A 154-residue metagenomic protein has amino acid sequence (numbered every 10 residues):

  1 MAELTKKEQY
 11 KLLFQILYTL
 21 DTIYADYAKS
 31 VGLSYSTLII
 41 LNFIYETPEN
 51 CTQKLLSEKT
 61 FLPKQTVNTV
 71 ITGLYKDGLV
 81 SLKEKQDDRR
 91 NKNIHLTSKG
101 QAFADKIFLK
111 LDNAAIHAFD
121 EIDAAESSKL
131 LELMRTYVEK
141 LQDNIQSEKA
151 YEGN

Functional and structural regions predicted by a protein language model:
M1-A2, A124-N154: C-terminal regulatory/oligomerization modules of transcriptional regulators
M1-V31: N-terminal leader segment of winged-helix/HTH proteins
L12, I23, I39-F43, A102 (+1 more regions): Pre-recognition alpha-helix immediately N-terminal to the DNA-recognition helix within helix-turn-helix or winged-helix
L13-I16, L20-I23, T60, F103 (+2 more regions): Alpha-helical linker/hinge and terminal dimerization helices associated with HTH transcriptional regulators
T22-T66: N-terminal helix-turn-helix DNA-binding core of bacterial DNA-binding proteins
T66, V70-G73, L133: Residues within the DNA-recognition helix of helix-turn-helix
T72-K129: Charged, amphipathic alpha-helical coiled-coil/dimerization segments
